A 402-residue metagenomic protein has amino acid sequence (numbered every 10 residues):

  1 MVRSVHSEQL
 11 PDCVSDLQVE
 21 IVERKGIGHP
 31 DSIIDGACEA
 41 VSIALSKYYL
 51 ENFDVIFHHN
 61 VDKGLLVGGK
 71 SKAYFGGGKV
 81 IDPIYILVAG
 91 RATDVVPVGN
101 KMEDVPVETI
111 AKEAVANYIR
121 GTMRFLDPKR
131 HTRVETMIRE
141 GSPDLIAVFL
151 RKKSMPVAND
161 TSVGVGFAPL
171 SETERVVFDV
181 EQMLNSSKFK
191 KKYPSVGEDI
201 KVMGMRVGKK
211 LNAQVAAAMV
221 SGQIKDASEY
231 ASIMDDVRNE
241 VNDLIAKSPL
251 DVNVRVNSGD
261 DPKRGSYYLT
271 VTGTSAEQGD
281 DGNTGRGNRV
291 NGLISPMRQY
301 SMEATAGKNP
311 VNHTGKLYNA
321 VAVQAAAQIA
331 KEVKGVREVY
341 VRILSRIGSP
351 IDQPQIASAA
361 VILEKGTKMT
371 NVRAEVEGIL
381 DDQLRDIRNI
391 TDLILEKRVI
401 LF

Functional and structural regions predicted by a protein language model:
M1-V22, F149-V157, G208-A217, G287-M302: N-terminal, Lys/Arg- and Ser/Thr-rich interaction peptides
M1-V55: N-terminal, positively charged regions that mediate nucleic acid binding
E23, I84-R91, T161, L211-I224 (+2 more regions): Short, hydrophobic beta-strand segments
K47, E51-D127: Glycine-rich, N-terminal phosphate-binding loop and its surrounding beta-alpha-beta segment
V80, V207-L211, P262-Y267, P350-I356: A short, glycine/Asx- and small/polar-enriched loop/turn that sits immediately N-terminal to a beta-strand
A111-I245, P249, V254-S258: Glycine-rich, mobile lid/loop segments that gate access to catalytic sites or pores
D236-Q299, A306-K331: Long, well-ordered mid-to-C-terminal structural blocks that present hydrophobic/aromatic surfaces
E332-F402: Internal helix-turn-beta structural module
